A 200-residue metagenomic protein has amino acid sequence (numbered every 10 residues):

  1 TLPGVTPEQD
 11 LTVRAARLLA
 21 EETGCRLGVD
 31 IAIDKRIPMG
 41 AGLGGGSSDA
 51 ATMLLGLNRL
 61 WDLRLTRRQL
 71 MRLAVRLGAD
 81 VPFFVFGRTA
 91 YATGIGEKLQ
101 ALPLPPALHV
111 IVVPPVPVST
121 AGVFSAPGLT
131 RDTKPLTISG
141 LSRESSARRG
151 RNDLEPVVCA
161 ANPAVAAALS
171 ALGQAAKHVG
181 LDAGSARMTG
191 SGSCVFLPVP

Functional and structural regions predicted by a protein language model:
T1-G40: N-terminal beta-alpha supersecondary unit
T1-V5, M53, V75, S142-N152: Short, basic/glycine-rich phosphate-binding loops at helix/coil junctions that contact nucleotide phosphates
A20-A32, G56-R76: Phosphate-handling active-site elements
A41-R67, F83: DPxDG-like acidic metal-binding loop motif
G45-G46, M188-S193, V199: Glycine-rich beta-strand-to-loop/alpha-helix junction loops that act as flexible
F84-S185, P198-P200: Conserved, helical-rich catalytic subdomain that frames metal- and/or nucleotide-binding sites in enzyme alpha/beta
